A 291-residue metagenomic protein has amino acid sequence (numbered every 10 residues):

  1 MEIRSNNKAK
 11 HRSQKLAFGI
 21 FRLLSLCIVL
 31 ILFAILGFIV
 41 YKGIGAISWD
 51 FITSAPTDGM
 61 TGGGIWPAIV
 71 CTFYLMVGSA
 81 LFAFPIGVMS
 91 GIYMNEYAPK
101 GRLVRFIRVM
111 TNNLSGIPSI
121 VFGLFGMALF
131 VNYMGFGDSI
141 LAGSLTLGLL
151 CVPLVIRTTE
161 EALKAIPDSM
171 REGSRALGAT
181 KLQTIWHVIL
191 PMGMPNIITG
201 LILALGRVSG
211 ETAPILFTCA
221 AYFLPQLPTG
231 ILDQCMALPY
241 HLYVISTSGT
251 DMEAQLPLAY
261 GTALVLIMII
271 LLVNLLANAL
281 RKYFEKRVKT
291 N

Functional and structural regions predicted by a protein language model:
M1-S25, N278-N291: Transmembrane alpha-helical segments of polytopic membrane transport and secretion proteins
G59-G63, I215-I267: Interhelical loop and adjacent transmembrane-helix boundary motif in polytopic membrane transport permeases
G63-Y93, L201: Transmembrane alpha-helix signature in integral membrane proteins
S79-T111, L124, N132, A277-K286: Transmembrane-helix boundary motif in ABC transporter permease subunits
A80, K181-C219: Transmembrane alpha-helices
N112-L149: Generic hydrophobic transmembrane alpha-helix motif, especially the helices
P118, L177-G178, P191: Glycine/proline-centered hinge or cleavage motifs at structural transition points of membrane proteins
E160, K164, R175, I202 (+1 more regions): C-terminal transmembrane helix and the adjacent membrane-cytosol boundary/short C-terminal tail of inner/organellar
